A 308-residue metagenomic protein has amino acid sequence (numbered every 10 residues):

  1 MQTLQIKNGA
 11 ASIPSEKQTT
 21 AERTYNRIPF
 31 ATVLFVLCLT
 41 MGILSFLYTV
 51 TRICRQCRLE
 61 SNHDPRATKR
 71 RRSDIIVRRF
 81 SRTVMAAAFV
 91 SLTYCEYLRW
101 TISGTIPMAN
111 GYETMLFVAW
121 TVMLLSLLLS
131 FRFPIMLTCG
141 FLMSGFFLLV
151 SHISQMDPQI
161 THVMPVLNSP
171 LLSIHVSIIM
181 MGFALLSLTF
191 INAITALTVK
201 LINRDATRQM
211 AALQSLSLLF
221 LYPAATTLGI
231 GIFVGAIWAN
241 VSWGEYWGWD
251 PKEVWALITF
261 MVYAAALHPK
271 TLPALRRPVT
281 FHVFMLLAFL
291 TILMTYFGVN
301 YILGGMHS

Functional and structural regions predicted by a protein language model:
M1-Y25, R58-R71: Extramembrane terminal tails and long inter-domain/linker segments of multi-pass membrane proteins
L4-P14, I28-I53, R78-T161, L171-I202 (+2 more regions): Hydrophobic cores of alpha-helical transmembrane segments in multi-pass integral membrane proteins
Q56-I76, N203-L216: Membrane-interfacial, low-structure loops and terminal tails that flank and connect transmembrane helices in multi-pass
M164-N168: Interhelical loops and loop-helix junctions of multi-pass membrane transporters/channels
